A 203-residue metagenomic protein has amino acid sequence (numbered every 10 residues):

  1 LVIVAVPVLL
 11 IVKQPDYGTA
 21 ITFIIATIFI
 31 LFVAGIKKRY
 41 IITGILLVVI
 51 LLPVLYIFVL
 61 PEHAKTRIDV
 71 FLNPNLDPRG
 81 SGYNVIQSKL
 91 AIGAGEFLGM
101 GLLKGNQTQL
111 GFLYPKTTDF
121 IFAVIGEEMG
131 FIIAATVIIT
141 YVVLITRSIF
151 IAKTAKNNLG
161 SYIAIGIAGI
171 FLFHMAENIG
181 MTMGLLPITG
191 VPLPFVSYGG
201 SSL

Functional and structural regions predicted by a protein language model:
L1-N84, A123-M183: Hydrophobic alpha-helical transmembrane segments of multi-pass inner membrane proteins, especially in bacterial systems
D16-I21, M100-G105, T117-T118, T189 (+1 more regions): Transmembrane helix boundary and interhelical junction motifs in multipass membrane proteins
T22, K104-Q109, T140, T182-G190: Re-entrant/interfacial helical elements at transmembrane boundaries that shape and gate the permeation pathway
L72, K89-I92, T189: Hydrophobic aliphatic residues
L76-V85, G111-T118, G130, G199-G200: Membrane-interfacial loop-to-helix junctions in multi-pass transporters
G82-L103: Extracytosolic (periplasmic/ER-lumenal) interhelical loops and adjacent juxtamembrane/interface segments of multi-pass
E96-I132, L159: Long extracytoplasmic/lumenal interhelical loops at the membrane interface of multi-pass membrane proteins
H174-L203: A juxtamembrane structural motif centered on a specific transmembrane helix
